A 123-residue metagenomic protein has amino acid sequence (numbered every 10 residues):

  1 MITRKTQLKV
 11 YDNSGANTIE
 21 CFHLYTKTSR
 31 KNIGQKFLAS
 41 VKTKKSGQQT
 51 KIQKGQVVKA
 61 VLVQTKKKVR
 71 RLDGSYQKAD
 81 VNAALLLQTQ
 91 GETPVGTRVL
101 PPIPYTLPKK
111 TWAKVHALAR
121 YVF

Functional and structural regions predicted by a protein language model:
M1-F123: Ribosome-associated RNA-binding proteins
